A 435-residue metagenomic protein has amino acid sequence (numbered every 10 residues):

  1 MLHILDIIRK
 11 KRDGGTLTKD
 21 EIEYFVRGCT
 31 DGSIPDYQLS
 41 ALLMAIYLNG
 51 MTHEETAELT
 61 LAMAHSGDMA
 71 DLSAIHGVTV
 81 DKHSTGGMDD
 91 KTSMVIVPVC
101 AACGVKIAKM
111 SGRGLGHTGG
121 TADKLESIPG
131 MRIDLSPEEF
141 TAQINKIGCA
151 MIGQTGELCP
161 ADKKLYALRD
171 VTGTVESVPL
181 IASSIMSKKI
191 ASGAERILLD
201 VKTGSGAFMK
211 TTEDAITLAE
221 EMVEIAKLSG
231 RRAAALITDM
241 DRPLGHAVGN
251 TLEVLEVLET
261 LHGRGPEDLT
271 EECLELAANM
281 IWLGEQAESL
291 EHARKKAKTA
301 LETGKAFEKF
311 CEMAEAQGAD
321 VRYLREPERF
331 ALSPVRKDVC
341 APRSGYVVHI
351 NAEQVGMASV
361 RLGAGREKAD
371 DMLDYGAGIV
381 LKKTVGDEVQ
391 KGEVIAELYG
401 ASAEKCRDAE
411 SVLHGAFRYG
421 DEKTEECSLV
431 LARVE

Functional and structural regions predicted by a protein language model:
M1-D89, T260-L261, C311-A316, D320 (+2 more regions): Acidic, glycine/proline-rich low-complexity segments that act as flexible tails and inter-domain linkers
D6, K11, T16-K19, M69 (+4 more regions): Well-ordered secondary-structure scaffolds
L43-Y47, K124, D162-V171, D200-M209 (+1 more regions): Active-site-proximal beta-alpha loop/turn segments in soluble metabolic enzymes
L48, V95-I107, K188-G193, L228-S229 (+1 more regions): Alpha-helix C-terminal capping segments
V78-A101, V105-H117: Glycine/serine-rich anion-binding loops at beta->alpha junctions that coordinate negatively charged ligand groups
M110, I144, I152-T155, I185 (+2 more regions): Short beta-strand segments
K124-A150, E220-A226, G230: A glycine-rich helix N-cap at a beta->alpha junction
N145-A194: Phosphate/diphosphate-binding glycine-rich loops and adjacent basic-rich segments that engage nucleotide
